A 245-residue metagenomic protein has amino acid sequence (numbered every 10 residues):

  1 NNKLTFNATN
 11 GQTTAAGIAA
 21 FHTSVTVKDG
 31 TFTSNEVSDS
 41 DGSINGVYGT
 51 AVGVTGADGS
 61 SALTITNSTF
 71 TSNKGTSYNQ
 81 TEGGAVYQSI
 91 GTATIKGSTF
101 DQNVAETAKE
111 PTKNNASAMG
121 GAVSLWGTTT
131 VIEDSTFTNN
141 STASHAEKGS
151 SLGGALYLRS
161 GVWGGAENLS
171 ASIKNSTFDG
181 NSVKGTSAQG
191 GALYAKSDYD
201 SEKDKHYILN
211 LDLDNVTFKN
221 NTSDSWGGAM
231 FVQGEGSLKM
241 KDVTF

Functional and structural regions predicted by a protein language model:
N1-D41, G46-Y78, V86-E110, N115-A146 (+3 more regions): Surface-exposed loop/turn motifs in large extracellular/passenger domains
G83, G190, G227-G228: The feature encodes a structural signal of leucine-rich repeats
